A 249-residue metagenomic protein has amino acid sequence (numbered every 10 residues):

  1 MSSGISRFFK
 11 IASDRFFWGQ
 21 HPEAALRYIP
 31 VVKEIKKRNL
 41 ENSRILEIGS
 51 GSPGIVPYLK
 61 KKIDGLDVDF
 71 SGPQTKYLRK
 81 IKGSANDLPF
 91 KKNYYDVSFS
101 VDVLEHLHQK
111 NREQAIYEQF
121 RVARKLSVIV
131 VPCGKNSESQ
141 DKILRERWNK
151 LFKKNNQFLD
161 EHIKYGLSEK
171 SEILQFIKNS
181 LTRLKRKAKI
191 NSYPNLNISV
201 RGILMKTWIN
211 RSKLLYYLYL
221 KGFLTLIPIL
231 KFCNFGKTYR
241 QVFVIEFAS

Functional and structural regions predicted by a protein language model:
M1-Y94, F99, R145, D160 (+2 more regions): Conserved N-terminal segment of class I S-adenosyl-L-methionine
V68, V103, P132: Flexible loop residues that form catalytic and substrate-binding hotspots at small-molecule/glycan-binding clefts
V97-V103, R112: A short beta-strand submotif of the Rossmann-like class I SAM-dependent methyltransferase core that lines
Q109-A248: S-adenosyl-L-methionine-dependent methyltransferase catalytic module, highlighting the catalytic core
